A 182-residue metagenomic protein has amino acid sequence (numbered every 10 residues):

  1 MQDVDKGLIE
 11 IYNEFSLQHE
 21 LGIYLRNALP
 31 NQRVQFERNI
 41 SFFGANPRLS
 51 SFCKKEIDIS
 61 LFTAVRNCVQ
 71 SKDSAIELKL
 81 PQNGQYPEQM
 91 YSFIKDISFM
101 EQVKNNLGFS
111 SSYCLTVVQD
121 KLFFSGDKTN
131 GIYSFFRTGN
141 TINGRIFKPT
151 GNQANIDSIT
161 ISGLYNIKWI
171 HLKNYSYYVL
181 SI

Functional and structural regions predicted by a protein language model:
M1-N46: Acidic-basic catalytic patches of nuclease active cores, encompassing PD-(D/E)XK and other metal-cofactor nuclease
Q32-S71, L164-H171: Active-site metal-binding core of divalent-cation-utilizing nuclease and nuclease-like domains
F62-A64, E77-N83: Short glycine-rich beta-strand segments
C68, G84-Q85, K121-G126: Short catalytic/ligand-binding loop motif for oxyanion handling, primarily in non-cytosolic enzymes, centered on
D73-A75: Structural motif
Q82-K104: Mg2+/Mn2+-dependent nuclease catalytic core
K104-G131: Nucleic-acid nuclease catalytic cores
N130-I182: Non-catalytic C-terminal interaction segments of nucleic acid-processing enzymes
